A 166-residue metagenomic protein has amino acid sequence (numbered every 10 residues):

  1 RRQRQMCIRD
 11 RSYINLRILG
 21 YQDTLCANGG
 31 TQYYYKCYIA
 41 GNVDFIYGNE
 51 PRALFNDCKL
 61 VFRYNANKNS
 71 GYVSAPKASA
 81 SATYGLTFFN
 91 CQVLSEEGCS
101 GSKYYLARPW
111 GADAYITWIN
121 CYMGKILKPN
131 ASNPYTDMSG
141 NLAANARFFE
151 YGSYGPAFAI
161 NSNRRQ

Functional and structural regions predicted by a protein language model:
R1, Q5, R9-Q166: Sequence-level preference for short, compositionally simple segments enriched in small aliphatic or small polar residues
